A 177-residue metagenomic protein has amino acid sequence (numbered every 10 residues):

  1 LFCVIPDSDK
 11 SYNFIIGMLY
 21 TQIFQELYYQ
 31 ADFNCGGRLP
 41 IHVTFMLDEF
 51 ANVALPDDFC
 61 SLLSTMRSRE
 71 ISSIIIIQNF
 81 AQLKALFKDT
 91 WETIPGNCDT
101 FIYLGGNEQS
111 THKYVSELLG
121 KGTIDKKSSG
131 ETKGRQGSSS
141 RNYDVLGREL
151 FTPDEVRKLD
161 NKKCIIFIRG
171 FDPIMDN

Functional and structural regions predicted by a protein language model:
C3-R141, D172: Conserved P-loop NTPase motor cores
G130, Q136-N177: Conserved P-loop NTPase motor module
